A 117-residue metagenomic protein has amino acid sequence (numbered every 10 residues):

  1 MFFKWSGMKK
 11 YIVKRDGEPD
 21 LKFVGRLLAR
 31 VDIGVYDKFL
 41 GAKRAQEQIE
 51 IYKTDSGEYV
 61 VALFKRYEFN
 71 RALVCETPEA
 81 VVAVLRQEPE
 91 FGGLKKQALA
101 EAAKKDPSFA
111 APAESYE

Functional and structural regions predicted by a protein language model:
W5-L40: Negatively charged, low-complexity tracts enriched in Asp/Glu with abundant Ser/Thr
D20, V60, K95-K96: Polar low-complexity intrinsically disordered regions enriched in Ser/Thr and small residues
L28-A29, A45, A98: Bulky hydrophobic/aromatic packing residues
D37-P89: Acidic, aromatic-enriched beta-alpha/helix-loop junctions
Y67-E117: Mixed-charge, Lys/Arg-enriched low-complexity segments
